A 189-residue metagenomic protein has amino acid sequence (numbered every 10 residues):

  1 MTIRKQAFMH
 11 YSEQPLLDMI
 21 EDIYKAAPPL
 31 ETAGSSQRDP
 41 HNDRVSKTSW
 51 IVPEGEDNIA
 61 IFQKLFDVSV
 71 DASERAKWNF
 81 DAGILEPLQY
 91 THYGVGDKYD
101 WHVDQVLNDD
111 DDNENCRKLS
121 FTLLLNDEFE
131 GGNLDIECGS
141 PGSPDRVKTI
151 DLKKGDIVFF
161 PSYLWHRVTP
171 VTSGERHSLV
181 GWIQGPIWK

Functional and structural regions predicted by a protein language model:
M1-D81, L85-Q89: Non-heme Fe(II)/2-oxoglutarate
D67-K189: Catalytic core of non-heme Fe(II) oxygenases with the double-stranded beta-helix
